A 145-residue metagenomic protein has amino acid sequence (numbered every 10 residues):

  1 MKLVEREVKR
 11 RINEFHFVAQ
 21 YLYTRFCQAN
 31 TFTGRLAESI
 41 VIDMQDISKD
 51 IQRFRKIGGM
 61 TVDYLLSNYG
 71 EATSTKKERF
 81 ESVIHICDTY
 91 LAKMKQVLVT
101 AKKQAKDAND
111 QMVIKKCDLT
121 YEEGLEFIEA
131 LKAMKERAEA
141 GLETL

Functional and structural regions predicted by a protein language model:
K2-L145: Long, low-complexity or tandemly repetitive, helically biased scaffold regions used for multimeric assembly/adhesion
